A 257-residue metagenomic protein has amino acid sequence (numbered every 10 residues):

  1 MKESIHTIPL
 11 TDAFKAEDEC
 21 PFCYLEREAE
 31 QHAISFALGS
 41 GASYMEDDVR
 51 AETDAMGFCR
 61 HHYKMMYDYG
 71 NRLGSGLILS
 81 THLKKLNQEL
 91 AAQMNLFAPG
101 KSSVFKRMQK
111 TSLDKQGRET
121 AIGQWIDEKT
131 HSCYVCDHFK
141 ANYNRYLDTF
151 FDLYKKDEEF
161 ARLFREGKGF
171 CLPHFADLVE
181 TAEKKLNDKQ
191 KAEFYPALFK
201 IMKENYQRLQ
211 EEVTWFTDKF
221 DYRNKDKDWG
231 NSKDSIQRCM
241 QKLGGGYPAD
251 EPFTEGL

Functional and structural regions predicted by a protein language model:
M1-L257: Intrinsically disordered, low-complexity regulatory regions of eukaryotic proteins
